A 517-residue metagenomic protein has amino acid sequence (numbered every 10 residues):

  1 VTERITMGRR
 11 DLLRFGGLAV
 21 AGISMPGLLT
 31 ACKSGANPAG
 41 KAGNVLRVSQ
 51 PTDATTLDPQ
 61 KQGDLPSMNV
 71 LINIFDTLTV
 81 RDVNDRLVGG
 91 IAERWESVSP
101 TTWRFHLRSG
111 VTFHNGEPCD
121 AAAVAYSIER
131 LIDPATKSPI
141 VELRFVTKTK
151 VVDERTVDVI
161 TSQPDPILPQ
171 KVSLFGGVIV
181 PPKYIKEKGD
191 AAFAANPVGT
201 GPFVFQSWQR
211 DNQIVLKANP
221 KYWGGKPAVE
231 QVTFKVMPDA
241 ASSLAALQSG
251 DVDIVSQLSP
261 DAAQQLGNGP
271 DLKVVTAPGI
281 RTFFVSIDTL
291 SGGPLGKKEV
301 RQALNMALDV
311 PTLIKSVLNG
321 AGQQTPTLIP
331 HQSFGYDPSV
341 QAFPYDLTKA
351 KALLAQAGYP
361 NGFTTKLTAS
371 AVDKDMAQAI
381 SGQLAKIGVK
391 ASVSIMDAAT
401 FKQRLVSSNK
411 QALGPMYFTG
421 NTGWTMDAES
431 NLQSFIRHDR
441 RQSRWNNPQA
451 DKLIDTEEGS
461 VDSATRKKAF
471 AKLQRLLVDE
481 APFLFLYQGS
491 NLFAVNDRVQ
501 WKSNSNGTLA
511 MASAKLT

Functional and structural regions predicted by a protein language model:
R14-L29, Q209, L308-G335, A371-Q383 (+1 more regions): Detector for C-terminal structural segments
Q50-S99, E129, V198: N-terminal lobe/hinge region of extracytoplasmic solute-binding protein
R86, S173-P227, Q231: Gly/Pro-rich hinge or "lid" segments in bacterial periplasmic/extracellular proteins
E93-T136, V152, D158, A246 (+1 more regions): Aromatic- and charge-enriched surface segment that lines or borders ligand/interaction sites
E96, V141-Y184, S207: Surface-exposed binding/hinge segments that line and control ligand-binding clefts or catalytic entry sites
D120-S127, E154-I160, G201-P202, V229-Q231 (+4 more regions): Alpha-helical secondary-structure segments
N219-Q265, K390: Ligand-site clamp/hinge motif
S291, Q323-Q356, D375: Structural transition elements
